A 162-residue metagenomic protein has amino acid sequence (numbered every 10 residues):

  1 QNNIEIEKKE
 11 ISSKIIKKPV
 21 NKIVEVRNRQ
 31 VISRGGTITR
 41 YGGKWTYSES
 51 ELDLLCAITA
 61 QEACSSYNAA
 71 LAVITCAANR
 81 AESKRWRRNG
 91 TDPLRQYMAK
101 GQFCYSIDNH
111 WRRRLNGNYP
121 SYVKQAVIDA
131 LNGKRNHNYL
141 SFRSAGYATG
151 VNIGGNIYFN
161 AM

Functional and structural regions predicted by a protein language model:
Q1-Y41, S50: Well-ordered beta-sheet/strand-loop patches within structured domains
Y41-M162: Bacterial extracytoplasmic/cell-wall-associated proteins, especially those involved in peptidoglycan
